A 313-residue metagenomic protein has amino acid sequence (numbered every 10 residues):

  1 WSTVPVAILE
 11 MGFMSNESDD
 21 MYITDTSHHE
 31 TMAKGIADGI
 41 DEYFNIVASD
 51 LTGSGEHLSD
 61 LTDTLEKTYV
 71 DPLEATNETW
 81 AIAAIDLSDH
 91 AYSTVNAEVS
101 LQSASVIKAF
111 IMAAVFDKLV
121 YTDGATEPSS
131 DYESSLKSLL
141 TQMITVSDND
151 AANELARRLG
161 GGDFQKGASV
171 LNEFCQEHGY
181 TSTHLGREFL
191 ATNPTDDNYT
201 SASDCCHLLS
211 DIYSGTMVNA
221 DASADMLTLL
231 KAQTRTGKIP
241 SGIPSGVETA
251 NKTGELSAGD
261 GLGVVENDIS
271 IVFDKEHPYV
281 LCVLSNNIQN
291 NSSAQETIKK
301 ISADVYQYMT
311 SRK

Functional and structural regions predicted by a protein language model:
W1-T3, A75-T76, S88, E133-L136 (+5 more regions): Extracellular/periplasmic catalytic domains that process cell-envelope and extracellular macromolecules
E10-E17, I85-L87, M143-D148, L155-R158 (+4 more regions): Active-site-proximal beta-strand/loop segments in catalytic clefts of secreted hydrolases
Y22, T26-Y69, E74, Y92 (+4 more regions): Structured C-terminal helix/loop/strand segments within mature extracytoplasmic catalytic/sensor domains
T76-L101: Short, conserved catalytic-motif segment at the N-terminal edge
T79, A156-M217: Mid-domain, small-residue-enriched loop/turn segments at the edges of structured enzyme/sensor domains
H90, S100-T126, M143, L281: Active-site SXXK
A97-Q102, S130-E133, E188-Y199: A glycine-rich, coil/turn loop motif that links secondary-structure elements
D123-L171: Conserved catalytic neighborhood of penicillin-recognizing serine enzymes
